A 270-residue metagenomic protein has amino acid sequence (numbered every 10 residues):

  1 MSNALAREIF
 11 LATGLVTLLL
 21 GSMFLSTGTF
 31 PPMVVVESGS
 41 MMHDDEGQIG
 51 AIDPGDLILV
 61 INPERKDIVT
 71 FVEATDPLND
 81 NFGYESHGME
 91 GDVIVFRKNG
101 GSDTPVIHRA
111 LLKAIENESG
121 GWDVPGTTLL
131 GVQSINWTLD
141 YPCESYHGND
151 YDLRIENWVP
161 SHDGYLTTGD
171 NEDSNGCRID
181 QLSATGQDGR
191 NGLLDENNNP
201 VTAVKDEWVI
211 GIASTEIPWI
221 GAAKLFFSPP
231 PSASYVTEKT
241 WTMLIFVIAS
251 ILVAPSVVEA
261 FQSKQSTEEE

Functional and structural regions predicted by a protein language model:
S2-E8, Y235-E270: Juxtamembrane interface at the cytosolic side of transmembrane helices
L5-I9, T13-G14, L20-D140: Feature for secretory/organellar precursors and membrane-associated catalytic proteins
G14-L19, G88-D92, Y146-D150, L182-N197: Short amphipathic alpha-helical surface micro-motifs
S119-T185: Short solvent-exposed strand/turn elements
N157-S228: Extended, hydrophilic extramembrane loops/domains of integral membrane proteins
T202-A203, G211, P218, F227-Y235 (+2 more regions): Soluble extracytoplasmic domains of inner/organellar membrane proteins
